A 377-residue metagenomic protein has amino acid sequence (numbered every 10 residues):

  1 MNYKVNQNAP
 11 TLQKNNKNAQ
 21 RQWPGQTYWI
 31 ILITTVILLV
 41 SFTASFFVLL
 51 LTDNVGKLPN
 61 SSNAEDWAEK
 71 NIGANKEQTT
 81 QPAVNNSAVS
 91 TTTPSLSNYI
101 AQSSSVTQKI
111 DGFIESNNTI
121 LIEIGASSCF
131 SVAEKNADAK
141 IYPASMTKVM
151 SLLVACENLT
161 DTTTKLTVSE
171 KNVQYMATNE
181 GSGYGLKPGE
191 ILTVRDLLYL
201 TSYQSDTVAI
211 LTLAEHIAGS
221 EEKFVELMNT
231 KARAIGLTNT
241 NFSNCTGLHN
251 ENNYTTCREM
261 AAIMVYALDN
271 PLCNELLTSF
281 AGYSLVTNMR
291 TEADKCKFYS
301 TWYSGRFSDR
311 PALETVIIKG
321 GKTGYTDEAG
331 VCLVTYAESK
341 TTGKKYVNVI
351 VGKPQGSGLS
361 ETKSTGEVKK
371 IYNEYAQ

Functional and structural regions predicted by a protein language model:
M1-W29: N-terminal Lys/Arg-rich, disordered targeting/topogenic segments
N2, P59-N60, N71, P94-N118 (+1 more regions): Penicillin-recognizing serine hydrolase domain
K4, W67, N86-V89, T93-R258 (+1 more regions): Active-site-adjacent loops and short helices of periplasmic peptidoglycan-processing enzymes
K14-N18, Q78-T91: Acidic, proline-/serine-/threonine-rich low-complexity intrinsically disordered repeat tracts
L32-F46: Hydrophobic membrane-insertion alpha-helices, especially the h-region of bacterial N-terminal signal peptides
S41, S205, I217, Y372-Y375: Structural signal for hydrophobic packing residues in well-ordered secondary-structure cores of soluble enzyme domains
T43-A64: Sec-dependent signal peptide cleavage junction
P59-N85, G181: Short extracytoplasmic/periplasmic juxtamembrane "stem" segments immediately C-terminal to an N-terminal membrane anchor
